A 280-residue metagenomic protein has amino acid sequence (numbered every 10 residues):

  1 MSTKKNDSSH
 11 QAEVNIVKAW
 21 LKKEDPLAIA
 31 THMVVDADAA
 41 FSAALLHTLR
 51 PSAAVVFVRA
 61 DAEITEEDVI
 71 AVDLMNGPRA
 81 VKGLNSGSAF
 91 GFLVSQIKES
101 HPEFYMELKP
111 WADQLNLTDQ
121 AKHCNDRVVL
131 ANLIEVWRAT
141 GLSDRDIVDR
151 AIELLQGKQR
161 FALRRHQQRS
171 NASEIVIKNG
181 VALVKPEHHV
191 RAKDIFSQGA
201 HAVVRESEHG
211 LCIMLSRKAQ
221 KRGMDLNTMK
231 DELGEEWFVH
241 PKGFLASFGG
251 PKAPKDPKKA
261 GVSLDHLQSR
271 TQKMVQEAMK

Functional and structural regions predicted by a protein language model:
M1-N171, K178-K280: Replace "Mg2+/Mn2+-dependent" with "divalent metal-dependent
